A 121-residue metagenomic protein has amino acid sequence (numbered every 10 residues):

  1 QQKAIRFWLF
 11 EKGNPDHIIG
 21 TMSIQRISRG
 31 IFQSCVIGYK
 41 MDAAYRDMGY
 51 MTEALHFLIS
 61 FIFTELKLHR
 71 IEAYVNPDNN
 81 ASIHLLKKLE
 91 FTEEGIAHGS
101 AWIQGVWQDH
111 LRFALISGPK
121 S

Functional and structural regions predicted by a protein language model:
Q1-A4: Active-site rim helix/loop that mediates acceptor-substrate recognition in acyltransferases
R6-S121: Acyl-donor (CoA/ACP) binding surface of acyl/acetyltransferases
